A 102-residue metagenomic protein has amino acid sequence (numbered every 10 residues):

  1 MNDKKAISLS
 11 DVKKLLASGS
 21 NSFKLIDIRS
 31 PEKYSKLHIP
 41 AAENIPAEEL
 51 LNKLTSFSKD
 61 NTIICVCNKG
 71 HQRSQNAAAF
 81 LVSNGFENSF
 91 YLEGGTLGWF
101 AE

Functional and structural regions predicted by a protein language model:
M1-K24, S30-I64, N68-E102: Rhodanese-like catalytic fold shared by cysteine-dependent sulfurtransferases and DSP/PTP-type phosphatases
